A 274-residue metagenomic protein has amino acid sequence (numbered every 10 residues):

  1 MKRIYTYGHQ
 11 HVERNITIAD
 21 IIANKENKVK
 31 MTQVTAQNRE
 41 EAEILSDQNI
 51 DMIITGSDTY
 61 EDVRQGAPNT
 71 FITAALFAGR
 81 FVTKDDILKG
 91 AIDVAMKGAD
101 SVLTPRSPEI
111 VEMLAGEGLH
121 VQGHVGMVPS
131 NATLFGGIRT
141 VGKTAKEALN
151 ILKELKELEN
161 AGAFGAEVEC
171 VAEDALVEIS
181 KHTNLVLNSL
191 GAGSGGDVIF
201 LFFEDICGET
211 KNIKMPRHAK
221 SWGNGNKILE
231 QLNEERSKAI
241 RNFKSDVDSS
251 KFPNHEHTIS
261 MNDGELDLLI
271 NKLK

Functional and structural regions predicted by a protein language model:
M1-K274: Alpha/beta enzyme core
